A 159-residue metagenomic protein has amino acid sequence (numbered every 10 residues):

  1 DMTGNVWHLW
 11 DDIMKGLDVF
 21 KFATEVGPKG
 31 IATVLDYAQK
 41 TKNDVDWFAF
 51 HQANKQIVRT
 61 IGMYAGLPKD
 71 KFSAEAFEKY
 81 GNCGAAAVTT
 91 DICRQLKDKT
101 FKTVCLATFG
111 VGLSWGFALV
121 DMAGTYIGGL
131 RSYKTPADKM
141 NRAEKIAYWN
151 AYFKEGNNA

Functional and structural regions predicted by a protein language model:
D1-F77, Y126-A159: Hydrophobic pocket-lining "lid/loop/helix" segments that shape and contact the acyl-thioester
W47, I92, V104-L106: Generic recognition of flexible, low-complexity loop/linker segments
Q56-I57, C83, W115: Residues that form or flank phosphate/diphosphate-binding pockets in enzymes that use nucleotide phosphates
S73-A87, A107: Cysteine-centered functional microenvironments
C83-T100: Active-site-proximal alpha-helical scaffold in enzymes
A87-T90, G116-A118, M122: Residues at secondary-structure transition points
K97-K102, L106-G112, F117-V120, I127-Y133: Non-catalytic structural scaffold of enzyme domains
